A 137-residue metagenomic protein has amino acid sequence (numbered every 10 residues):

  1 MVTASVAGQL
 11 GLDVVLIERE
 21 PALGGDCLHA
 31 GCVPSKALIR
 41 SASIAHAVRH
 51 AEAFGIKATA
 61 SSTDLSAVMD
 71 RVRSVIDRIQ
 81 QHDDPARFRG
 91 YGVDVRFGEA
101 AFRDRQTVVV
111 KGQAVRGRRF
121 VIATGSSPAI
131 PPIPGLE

Functional and structural regions predicted by a protein language model:
M1: Residues forming the Rossmann-fold NAD(P)(H) cofactor-binding site
V6-L12, E18-E137: Glycine-rich flavin
